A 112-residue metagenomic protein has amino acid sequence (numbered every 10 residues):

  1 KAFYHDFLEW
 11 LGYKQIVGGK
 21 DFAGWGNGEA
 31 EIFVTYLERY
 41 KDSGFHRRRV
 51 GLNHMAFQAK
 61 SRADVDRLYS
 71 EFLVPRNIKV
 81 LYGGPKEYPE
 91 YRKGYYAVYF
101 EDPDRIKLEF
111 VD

Functional and structural regions predicted by a protein language model:
K1-F33: Core segments of cupin and vicinal oxygen chelate
A2, D66, L108: Alpha-helical elements of the RecA-like P-loop NTPase motor core of helicases
K14-G18, Y88, V111-D112: Conserved catalytic-core motifs of GNAT/GCN5-like acyltransferases
G19-D21, N53, Y96: Residue-level marker for the onset of beta-strands and adjacent loop->beta junctions in well-ordered domains
N27-Y69: Long, continuous compositionally biased terminal/linker segments
A56-P103: Vicinal oxygen chelate
F100-D112: Short, contiguous alpha-helical
